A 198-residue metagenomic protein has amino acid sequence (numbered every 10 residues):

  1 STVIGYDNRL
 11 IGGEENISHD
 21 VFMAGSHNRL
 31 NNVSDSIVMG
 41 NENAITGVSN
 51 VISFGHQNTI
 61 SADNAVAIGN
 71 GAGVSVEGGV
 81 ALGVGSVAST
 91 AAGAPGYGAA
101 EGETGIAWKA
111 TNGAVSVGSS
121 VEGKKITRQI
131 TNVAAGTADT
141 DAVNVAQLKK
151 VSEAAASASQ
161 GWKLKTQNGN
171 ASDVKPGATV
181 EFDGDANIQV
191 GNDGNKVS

Functional and structural regions predicted by a protein language model:
S1-N132, A146-K149: Glycine- and small/polar-enriched repetitive beta-structure motifs of secreted/surface proteins
R9, R29, E42-A44, T59 (+5 more regions): Short linear motifs in intrinsically disordered/low-complexity regions
N64-V66, G71, V80, D141 (+3 more regions): Residue-level detector of intrinsically disordered, flexible termini and proteolytic processing junctions
V87, A92-A107, A114-S116, S120 (+1 more regions): Surface-exposed, low-helix, low-complexity loop/repeat segments of extracellular attachment proteins
G123, V133-A158, S198: Fibrous stalk/shaft segments of extracellular and virion attachment machinery
T131-A134, V180-E181: Extracellular cysteine-rich, disulfide-stabilized repeat modules
